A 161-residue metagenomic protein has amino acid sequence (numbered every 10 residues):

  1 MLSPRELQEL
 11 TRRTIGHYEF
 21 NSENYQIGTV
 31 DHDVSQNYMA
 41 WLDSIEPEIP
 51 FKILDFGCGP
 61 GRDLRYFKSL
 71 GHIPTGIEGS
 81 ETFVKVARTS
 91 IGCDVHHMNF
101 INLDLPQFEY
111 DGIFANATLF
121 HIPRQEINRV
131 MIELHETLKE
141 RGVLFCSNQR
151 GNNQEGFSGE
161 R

Functional and structural regions predicted by a protein language model:
L2-E48: Conserved class I S-adenosyl-L-methionine
P50-K52: Nucleotide donor/acceptor-binding cores
L54, P60-N102: Class I SAM-dependent methyltransferase SAM/SAH-binding core
I101-I113: A short acidic, Gly/Pro-enriched loop at the edge of an enzyme's catalytic core that lines a small-molecule cofactor
D111-E126: A short SAM/SAH-binding and catalytic strip from SAM-dependent methyltransferases
N128-E140: A short glycine-rich, Lys/Arg-flanked "PGG" loop and its adjoining helix->strand segment in the class I
F145-R161: Conserved class I S-adenosyl-L-methionine
